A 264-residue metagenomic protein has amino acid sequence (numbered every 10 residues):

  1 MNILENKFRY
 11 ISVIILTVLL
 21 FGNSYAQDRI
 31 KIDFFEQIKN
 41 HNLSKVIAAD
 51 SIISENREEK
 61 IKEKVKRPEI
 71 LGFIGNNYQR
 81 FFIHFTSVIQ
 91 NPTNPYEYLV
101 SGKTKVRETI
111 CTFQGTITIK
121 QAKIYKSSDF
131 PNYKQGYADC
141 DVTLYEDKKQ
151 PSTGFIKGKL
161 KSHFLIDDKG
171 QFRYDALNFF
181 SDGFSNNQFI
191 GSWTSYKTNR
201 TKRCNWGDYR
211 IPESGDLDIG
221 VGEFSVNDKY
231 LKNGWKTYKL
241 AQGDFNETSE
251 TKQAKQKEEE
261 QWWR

Functional and structural regions predicted by a protein language model:
M1-R29: Bacterial Sec-dependent N-terminal signal peptides
D28-T86, N94-T104, K134-D147, I156 (+5 more regions): Tryptophan-anchored aromatic micro-motifs
A49, N77-T86, T112-D129, P151-N178: Charged, amphipathic alpha-helical segments
I110, Q114, S127-F130, K134-Q150: Long, charged/polar, surface-exposed segments that mediate recognition or autoinhibition
K148, R173-S181, P212-S214: Non-catalytic interaction/targeting regions
